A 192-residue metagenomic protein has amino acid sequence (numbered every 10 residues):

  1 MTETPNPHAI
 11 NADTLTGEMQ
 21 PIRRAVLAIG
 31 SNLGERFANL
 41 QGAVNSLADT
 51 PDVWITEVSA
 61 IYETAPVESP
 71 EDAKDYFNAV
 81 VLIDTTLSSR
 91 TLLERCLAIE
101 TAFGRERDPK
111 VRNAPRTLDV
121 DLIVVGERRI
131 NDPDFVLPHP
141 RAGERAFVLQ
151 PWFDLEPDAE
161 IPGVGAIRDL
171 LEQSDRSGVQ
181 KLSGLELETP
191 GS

Functional and structural regions predicted by a protein language model:
T2-T14, V67-D75, L87-S192: Flexible, gly/pro- and Lys/Arg-enriched active-site loops
T2-V53, S59-A65: N-terminal beta1-alpha1 ligand-phosphate binding loop
A25, P51-E57, D75-A79, R116-V120 (+1 more regions): A generic structural signal for short beta-strands and their flanking turns/coil linkers
V26, G30, L82, P157: Short, flexible active-site loop motifs that bind/organize anionic cofactors or intermediates
S31, V81-T85, V124-G126: Short beta-strand-to-loop capping motifs
E57-T85: Short, charge-patterned binding micro-sites
